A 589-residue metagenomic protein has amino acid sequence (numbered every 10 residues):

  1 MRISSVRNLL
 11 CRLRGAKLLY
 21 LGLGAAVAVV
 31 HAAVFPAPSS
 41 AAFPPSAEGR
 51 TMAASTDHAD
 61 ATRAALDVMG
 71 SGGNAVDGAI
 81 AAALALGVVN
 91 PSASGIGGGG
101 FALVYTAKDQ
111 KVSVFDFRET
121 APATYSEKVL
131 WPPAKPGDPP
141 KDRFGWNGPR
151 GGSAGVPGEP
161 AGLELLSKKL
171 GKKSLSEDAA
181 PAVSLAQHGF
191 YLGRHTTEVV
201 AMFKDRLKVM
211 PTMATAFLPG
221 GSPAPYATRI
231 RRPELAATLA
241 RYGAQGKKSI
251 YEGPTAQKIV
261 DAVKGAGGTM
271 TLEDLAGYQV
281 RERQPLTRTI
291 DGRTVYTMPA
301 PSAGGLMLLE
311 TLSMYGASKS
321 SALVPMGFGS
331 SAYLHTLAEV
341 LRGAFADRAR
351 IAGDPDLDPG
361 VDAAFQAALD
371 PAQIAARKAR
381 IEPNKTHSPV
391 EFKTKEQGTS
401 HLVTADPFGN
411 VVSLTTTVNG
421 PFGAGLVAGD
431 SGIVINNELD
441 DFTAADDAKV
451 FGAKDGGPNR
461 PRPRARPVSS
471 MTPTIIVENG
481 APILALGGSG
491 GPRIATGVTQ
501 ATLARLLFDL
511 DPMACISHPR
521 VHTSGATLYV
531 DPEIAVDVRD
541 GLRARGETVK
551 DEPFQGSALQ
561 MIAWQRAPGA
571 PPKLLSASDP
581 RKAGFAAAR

Functional and structural regions predicted by a protein language model:
M1-G15: N-terminal secretory signal peptides that target proteins for export/translocation
A16-A33: Bacterial N-terminal signal peptides
F35-R63, D67, A75-Q245, I250-E252 (+4 more regions): Noncatalytic scaffold domains of N-terminal-nucleophile
V89-S92, G99-D116, L130, G137 (+4 more regions): Active-site rim segments in enzyme catalytic domains, especially the processed small/beta chain of N-terminal
S94, G99-T106, S400-T404, P473-I475 (+1 more regions): Short beta-strand scaffold segments in enzyme catalytic cores
E282, E396-T399, P421, S469-M471: Short, small/polar residue-rich loop motifs at catalytic or cofactor-binding pockets
S318-V418, D430-S431, E438, D446 (+2 more regions): Internal maturation/activation junctions in enzymes
R462-A465, V498, L507-F554: Extended C-terminal subregions enriched in glycine
